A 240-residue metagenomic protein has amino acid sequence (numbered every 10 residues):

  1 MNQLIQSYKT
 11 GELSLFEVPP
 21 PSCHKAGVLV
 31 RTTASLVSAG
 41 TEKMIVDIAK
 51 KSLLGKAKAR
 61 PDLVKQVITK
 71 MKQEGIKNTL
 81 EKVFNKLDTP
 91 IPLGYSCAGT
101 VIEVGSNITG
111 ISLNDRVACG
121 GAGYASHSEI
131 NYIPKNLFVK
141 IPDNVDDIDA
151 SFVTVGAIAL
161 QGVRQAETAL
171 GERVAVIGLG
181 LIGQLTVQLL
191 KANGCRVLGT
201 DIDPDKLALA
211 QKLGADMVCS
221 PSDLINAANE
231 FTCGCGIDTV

Functional and structural regions predicted by a protein language model:
M1-P92: Short N-terminal strand-loop motif that marks the start of NAD(P)H/FAD-dependent oxidoreductase cofactor-binding domains
H24, S38, S112-L113, P134 (+1 more regions): Residue-level recognition of short, solvent-exposed, well-ordered loop/turn junctions that link secondary-structure
T33, D115-R116, E172: Structural motif
T33-S35, V104-S106, A122-G123, L179: Short, surface-exposed secondary-structure boundary micro-motifs
N78-T89, S96-A122: A glycine-/small-residue-rich N-terminal strand-loop-strand element that serves as the cofactor-binding glycine loop
G121-P134: A structural motif shared across PLP-dependent enzymes of the aminotransferase-like
I148-P221: Mid-domain Rossmann-like dinucleotide-binding core that forms the NAD(H)/NADP(H) cofactor-binding site
A208, L213-V240: Glycine-rich cofactor phosphate-binding loops and adjacent beta1-alpha1 units of small-molecule cofactor enzyme domains
